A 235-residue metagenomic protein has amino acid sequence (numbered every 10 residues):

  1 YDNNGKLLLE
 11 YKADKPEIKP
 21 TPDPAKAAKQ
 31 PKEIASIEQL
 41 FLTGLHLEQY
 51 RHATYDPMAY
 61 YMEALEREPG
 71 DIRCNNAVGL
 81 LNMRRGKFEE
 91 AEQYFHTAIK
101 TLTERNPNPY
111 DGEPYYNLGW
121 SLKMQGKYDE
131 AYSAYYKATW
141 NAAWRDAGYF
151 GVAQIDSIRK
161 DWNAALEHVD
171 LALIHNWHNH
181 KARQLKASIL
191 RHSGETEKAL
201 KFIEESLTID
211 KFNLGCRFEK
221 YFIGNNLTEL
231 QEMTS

Functional and structural regions predicted by a protein language model:
Y1-A35, C216-F218: Long, contiguous interaction/recruitment modules in multidomain scaffold/adaptor proteins
A35-R67: Alpha-helical segment of the N-proximal tetratricopeptide repeat
L45-H46, L80, W120, Q154 (+2 more regions): Residue-level recognition of tetratricopeptide repeat
E48-Q49, M83, Y116, K123 (+2 more regions): Position-specific recognition of the canonical hydrophobic site in helix A of tetratricopeptide repeat
R67, T101-P107, N141, H175 (+1 more regions): Structural marker of alpha-solenoid helical repeat scaffolds
C74, P107-P109, P114, G148 (+2 more regions): TPR alpha-solenoid repeat register
